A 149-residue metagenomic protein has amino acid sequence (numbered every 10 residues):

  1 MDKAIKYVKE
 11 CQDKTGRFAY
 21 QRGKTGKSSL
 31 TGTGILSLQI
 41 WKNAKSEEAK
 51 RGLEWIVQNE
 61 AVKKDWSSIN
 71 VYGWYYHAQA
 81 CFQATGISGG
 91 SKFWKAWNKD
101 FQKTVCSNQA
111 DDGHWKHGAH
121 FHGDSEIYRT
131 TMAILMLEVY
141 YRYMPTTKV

Functional and structural regions predicted by a protein language model:
M1-F101, H114-K148: An alpha-helical repeat/solenoid feature that recognizes helix-turn-helix modules
V105-C106: TPR/TPR-like (Sel1-like) alpha-helical repeat modules
